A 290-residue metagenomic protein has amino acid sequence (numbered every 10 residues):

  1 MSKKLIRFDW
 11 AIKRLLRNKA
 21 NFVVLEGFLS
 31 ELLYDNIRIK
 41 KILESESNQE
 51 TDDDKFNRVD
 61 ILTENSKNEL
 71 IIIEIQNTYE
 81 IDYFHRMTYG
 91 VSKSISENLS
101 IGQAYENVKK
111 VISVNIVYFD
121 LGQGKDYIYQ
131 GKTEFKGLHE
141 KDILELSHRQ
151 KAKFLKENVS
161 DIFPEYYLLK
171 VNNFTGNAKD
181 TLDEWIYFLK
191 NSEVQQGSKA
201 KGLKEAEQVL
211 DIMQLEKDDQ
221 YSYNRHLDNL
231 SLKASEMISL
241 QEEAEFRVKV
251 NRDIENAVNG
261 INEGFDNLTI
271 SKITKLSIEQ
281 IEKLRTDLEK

Functional and structural regions predicted by a protein language model:
M1-E165: Accessory alpha/beta interaction modules
M1-S2, L15, F174-T175, Q196-G197 (+1 more regions): A short, ordered amphipathic alpha-helix with a cationic face
K3-K4, D161, N177, S198 (+1 more regions): A generic short alpha-helical patch detector that favors 3-5-residue windows in or near N-terminal regions
R7, V23-V24, D82, N177-D180 (+1 more regions): Generic recognition of short, well-ordered alpha-helical interface segments
Y34-I37, D120-K125, T175-N177, K217-D219 (+1 more regions): Short helix-capping/linker segments at secondary-structure and domain boundaries
S66, I71-Q76, D180-K290: Short, charged alpha-helical interaction segments and adjacent helix-coil junctions
N115, L168-K170, D211: Short, well-ordered beta-strand micro-motif
F154-F163, L168-E184: Extended serine/threonine-enriched, polar tracts that run as long, contiguous segments within proteins
